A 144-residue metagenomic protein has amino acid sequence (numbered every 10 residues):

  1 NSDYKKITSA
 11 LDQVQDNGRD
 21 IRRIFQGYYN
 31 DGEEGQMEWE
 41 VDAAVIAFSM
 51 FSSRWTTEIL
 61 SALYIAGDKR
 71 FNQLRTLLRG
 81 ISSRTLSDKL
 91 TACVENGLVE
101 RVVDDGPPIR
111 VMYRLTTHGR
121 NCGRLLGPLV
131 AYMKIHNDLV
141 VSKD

Functional and structural regions predicted by a protein language model:
N1-F51: N-terminal leader segment of winged-helix/HTH proteins
D12-G32, T117-D144: Amphipathic alpha-helical dimerization/coiled-coil segments that flank or bridge DNA-binding/regulatory modules
E34-T85: N-terminal helix-turn-helix DNA-binding core of bacterial DNA-binding proteins
N72, T91, V111: Residues within the helices of the helix-turn-helix
R75, V103, L126: Short, flexible helix/strand-to-coil boundary loops that buttress conserved ligand/catalytic motifs in alpha/beta
L86-N96: Basic amphipathic alpha-helical segments that dock to polyanions
V94-R114: Beta-hairpin "wing" of winged helix-turn-helix
